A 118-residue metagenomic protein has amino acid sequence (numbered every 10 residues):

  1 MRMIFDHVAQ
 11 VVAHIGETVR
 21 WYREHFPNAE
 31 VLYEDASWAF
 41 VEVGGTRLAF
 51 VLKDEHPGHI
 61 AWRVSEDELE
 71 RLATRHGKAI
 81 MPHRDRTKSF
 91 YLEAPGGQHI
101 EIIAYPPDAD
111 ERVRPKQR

Functional and structural regions predicted by a protein language model:
R2-M3, A9-L48: Core segments of cupin and vicinal oxygen chelate
F5-A13, E42, L52-R75, T87-Q98: Vicinal oxygen chelate
R23-H25, L72-G77: Short amphipathic alpha-helices in soluble, non-transmembrane regions that often serve as interface/regulatory elements
P27, A36-S37, G58, R86-K88: Residue-level marker for the onset of beta-strands and adjacent loop->beta junctions in well-ordered domains
E30, H59-R63, R112-V113: A short, polar/proline- and glycine-enriched secondary-structure boundary/capping micro-motif
V31-Y33, V51-K53, M81-H83: Short histidine-centered beta-strand/loop micro-motifs that create catalytic or ligand/metal-coordination sites
L48-A49, I100: Short, isolated positions in well-ordered beta-strands
T74-R118: Vicinal oxygen chelate
